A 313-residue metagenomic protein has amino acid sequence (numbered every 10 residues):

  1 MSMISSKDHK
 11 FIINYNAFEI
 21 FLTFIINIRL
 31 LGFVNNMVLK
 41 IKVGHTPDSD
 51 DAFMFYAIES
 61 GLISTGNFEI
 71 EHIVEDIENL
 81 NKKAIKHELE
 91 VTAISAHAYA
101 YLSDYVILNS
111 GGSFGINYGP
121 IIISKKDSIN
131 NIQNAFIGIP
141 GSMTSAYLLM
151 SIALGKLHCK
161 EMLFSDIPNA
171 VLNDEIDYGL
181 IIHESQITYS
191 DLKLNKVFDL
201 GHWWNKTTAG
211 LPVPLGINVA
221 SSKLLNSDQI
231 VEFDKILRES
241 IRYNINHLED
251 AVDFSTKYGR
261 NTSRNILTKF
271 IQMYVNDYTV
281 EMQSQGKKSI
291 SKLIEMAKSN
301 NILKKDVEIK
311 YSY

Functional and structural regions predicted by a protein language model:
V38-S60, P120-D177, I182-E184, K288-K292: Bilobed "Venus flytrap"/periplasmic-binding protein-like clamshell domains and structurally analogous long
I41-K42, D104-S113, F136: A structural signal for short loop-to-beta-strand junctions that line the ligand-binding cleft of periplasmic/secreted
D50-M54, L62-S95: Extracytoplasmic small-molecule ligand-binding "clamshell" domains of the periplasmic binding protein/Venus flytrap
I63-I73, A153-D166, L303-I309: A local structural motif
D76-E78, H87-A100, L163-F164, I181-I187: Beta->alpha turn/N-cap motifs
L108-I129, K206-K223: Hydrophobic/proline-rich hinge and linker segments of small-molecule sensing/allosteric domains, predominantly
S165-T256: Pocket-lining segment of extracytoplasmic ligand-binding domains
N226-M296: Secondary-structure end/capping motifs
